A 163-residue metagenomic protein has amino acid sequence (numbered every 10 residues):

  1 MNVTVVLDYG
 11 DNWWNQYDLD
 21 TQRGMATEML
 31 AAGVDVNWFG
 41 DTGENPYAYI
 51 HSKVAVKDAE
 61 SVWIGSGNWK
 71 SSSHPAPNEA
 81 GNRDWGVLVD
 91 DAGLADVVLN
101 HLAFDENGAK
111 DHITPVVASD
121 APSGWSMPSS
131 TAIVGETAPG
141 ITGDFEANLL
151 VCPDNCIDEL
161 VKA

Functional and structural regions predicted by a protein language model:
M1-A163: Charged, low-complexity intrinsically disordered terminal segments
